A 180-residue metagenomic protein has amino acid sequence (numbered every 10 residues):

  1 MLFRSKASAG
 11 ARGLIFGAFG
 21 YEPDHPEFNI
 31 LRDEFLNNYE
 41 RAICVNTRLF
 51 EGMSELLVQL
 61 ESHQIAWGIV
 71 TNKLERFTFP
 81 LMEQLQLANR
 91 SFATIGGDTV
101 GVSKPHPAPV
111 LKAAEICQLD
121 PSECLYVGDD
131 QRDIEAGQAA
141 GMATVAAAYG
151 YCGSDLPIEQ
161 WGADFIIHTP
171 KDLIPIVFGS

Functional and structural regions predicted by a protein language model:
M1-E55, E61-H63, L74-R76: N-terminal helical cap/lid subdomain that shapes the substrate entry/recognition surface in HAD-like hydrolases
R4-S5, H25, N29, I43 (+4 more regions): A generic helix-loop boundary/linker signal
A7, I69-V70, G128-D129: Small/polar loops that bind or transfer phosphate-bearing groups
N37, V58-E61, E75, F79-S180: Asp-based, Mg2+/Mn2+-dependent phosphohydrolase catalytic module
T47, I69, E123-L125: Residue-level marker of alpha-helix boundaries and capping positions
L49, V70, V102: Residue-level marker of regulatory loop/turn positions in helix-turn-helix DNA-binding domains and in histidine
A66-G68, A143: Proline-centered loop/turn at the N-terminus of a beta-strand
